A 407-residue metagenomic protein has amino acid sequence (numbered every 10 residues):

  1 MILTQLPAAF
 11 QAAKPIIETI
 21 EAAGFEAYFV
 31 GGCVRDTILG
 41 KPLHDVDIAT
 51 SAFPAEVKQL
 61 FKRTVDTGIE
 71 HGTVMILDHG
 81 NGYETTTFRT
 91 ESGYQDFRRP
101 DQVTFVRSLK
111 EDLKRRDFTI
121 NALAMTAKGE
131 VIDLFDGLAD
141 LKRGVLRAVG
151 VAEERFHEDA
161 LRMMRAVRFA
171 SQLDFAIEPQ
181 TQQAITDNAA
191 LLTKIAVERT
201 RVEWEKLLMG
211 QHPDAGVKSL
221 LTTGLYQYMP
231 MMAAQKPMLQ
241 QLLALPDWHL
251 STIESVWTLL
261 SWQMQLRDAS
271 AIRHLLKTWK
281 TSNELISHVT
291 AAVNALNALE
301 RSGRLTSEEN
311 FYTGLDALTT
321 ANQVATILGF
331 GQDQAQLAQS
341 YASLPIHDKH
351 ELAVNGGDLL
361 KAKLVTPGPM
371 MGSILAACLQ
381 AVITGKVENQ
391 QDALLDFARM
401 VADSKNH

Functional and structural regions predicted by a protein language model:
M1-H407: Catalytic cores of the polymerase beta-like nucleotidyltransferase superfamily and closely associated nucleotide
